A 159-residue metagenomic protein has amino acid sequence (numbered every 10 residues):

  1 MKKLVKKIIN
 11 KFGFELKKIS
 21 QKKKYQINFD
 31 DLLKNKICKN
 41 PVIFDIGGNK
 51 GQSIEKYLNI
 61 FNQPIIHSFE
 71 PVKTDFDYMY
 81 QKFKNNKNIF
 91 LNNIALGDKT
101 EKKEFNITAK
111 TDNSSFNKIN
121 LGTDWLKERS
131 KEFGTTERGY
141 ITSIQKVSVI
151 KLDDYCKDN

Functional and structural regions predicted by a protein language model:
K2-N159: Phosphate/nucleotide-binding beta-alpha loop and adjacent structural elements of enzyme active sites
